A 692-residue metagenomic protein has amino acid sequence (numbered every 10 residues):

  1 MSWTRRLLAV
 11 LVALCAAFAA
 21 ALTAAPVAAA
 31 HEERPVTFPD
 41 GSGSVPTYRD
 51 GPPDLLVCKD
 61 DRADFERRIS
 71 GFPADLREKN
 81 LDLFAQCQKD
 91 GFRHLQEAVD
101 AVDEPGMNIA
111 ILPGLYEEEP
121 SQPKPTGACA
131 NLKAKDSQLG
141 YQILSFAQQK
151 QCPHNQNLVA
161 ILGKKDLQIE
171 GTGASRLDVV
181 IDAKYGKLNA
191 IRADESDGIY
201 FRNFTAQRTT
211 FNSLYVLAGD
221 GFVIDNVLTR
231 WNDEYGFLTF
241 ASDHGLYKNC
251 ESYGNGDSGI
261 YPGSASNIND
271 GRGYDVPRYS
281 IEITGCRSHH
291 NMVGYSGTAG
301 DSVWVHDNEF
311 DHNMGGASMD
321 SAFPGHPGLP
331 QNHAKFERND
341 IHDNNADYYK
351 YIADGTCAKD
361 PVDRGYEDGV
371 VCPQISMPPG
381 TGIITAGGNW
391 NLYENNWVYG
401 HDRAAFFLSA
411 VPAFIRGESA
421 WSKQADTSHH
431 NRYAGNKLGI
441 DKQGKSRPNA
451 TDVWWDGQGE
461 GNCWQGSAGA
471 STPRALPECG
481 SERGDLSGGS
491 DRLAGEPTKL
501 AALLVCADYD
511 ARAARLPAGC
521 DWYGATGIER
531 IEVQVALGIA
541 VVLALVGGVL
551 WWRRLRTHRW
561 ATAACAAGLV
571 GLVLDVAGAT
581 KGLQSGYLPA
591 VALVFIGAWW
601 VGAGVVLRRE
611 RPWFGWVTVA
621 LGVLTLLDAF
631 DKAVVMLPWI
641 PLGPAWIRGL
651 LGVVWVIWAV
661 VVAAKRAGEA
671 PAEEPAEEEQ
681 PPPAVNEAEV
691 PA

Functional and structural regions predicted by a protein language model:
S2-A29: Secretory targeting and sorting signals
A29-E97, L115-E117, Q122-A128: Right-handed parallel beta-helix/beta-solenoid
H31, P53-D54, A63, A85-D90 (+3 more regions): Right-handed parallel beta-helix/beta-spiral solenoid domain characteristic of secreted/periplasmic
E33-G51, D82, L132, G355-Y366 (+3 more regions): Acidic, glycine- and Ser/Thr-rich low-complexity intrinsically disordered tracts in extracellular/secreted proteins
N157-G163, N189-E195, N212-A218, Y235-A241 (+11 more regions): Glycine-rich beta-solenoid repeat tracts in large extracellular/virion proteins
D166-S175, D197-R208, D220-E234, D243-V293 (+9 more regions): Right-handed parallel beta-helix
A525-P671: Hydrophobic, aromatic-enriched alpha-helical segments typical of multi-pass transmembrane helices
G668-E689: Short, highly charged, low-complexity non-transmembrane loops/tails of multi-pass membrane proteins
